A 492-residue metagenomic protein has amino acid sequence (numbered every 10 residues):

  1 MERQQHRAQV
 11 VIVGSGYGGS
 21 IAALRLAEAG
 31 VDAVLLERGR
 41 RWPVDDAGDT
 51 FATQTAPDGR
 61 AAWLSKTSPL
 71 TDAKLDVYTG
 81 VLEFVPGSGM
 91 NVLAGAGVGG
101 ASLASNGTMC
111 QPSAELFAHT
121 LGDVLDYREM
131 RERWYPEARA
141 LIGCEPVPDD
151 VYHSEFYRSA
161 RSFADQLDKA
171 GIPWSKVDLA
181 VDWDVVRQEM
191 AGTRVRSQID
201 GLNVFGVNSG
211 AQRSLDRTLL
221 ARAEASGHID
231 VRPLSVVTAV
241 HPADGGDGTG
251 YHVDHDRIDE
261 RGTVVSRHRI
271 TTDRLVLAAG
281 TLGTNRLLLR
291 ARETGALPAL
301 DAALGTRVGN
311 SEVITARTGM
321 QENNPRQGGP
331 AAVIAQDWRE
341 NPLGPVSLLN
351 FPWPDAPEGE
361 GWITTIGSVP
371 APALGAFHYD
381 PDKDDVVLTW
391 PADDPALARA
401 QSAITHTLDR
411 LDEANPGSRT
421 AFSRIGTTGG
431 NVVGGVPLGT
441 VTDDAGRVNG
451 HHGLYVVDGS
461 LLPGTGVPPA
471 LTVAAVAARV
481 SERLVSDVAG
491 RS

Functional and structural regions predicted by a protein language model:
M1-Q5, A23-E28, A221-A225, E260-R269 (+1 more regions): A short acidic-Thr-Gly-centered motif at the start of a beta-strand
E2-H119, L125, L277-A279, G283 (+1 more regions): N-terminal glycine-rich phosphate/pyrophosphate-binding loop and immediately adjacent elements
R7, D200-N203, T238-H241, R399-T465 (+2 more regions): A glycine-rich dinucleotide-binding beta-alpha-beta segment and adjacent secondary-structure elements that constitute
E28, D32, G39-Q54, S226 (+7 more regions): Glycine-rich loop(s) and the adjacent beta-strand/alpha-helix scaffold that form part
R60, D123-V236, F422-V432: Conserved redox-cofactor binding core of oxidoreductases
L75-L93, A101, S105, C110 (+7 more regions): FAD cofactor-binding and catalytic pocket of flavoenzymes
G122, G210, T263, A299 (+2 more regions): Alpha-helix capping and helix-loop boundary segments enriched in small/acidic/polar residues
